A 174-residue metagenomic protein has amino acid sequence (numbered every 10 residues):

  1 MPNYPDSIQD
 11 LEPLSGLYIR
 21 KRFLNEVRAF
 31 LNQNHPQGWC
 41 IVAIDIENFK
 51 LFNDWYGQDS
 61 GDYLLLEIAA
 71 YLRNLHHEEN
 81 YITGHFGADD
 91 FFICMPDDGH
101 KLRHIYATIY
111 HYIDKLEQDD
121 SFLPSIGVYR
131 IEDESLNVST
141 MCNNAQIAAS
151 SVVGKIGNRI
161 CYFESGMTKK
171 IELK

Functional and structural regions predicted by a protein language model:
D6-C40, E47-R73, G84-A88, F92 (+3 more regions): Conserved long alpha-helical elements within nucleotide-processing catalytic cores of c-di-GMP signaling and class III
D10, E172-K174: Active-site core of bacterial EAL-family cyclic-dinucleotide phosphodiesterase domains
R22, S121-L123: Beta-strand residues that line the small-molecule/cofactor-binding core of sensory signal-transduction domains
N80-H85, D120: A short pre-motif secondary-structure segment
I93-P96, Y129: Short hydrophobic/aromatic beta-strand micro-patches that form the beta-sheet surface supporting nucleotide- or nucleic
I105-Y112: Short amphipathic alpha-helices in soluble, non-transmembrane regions that often serve as interface/regulatory elements
E117-D119, M141-G166: Catalytic/regulatory signature loops of cyclic-dinucleotide turnover enzymes and related class III nucleotidyl cyclases
